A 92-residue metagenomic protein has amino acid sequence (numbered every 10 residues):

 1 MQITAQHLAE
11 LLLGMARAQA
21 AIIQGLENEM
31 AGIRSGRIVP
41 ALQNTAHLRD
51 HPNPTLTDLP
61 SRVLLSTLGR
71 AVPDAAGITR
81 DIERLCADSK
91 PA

Functional and structural regions predicted by a protein language model:
M1-H7, A41-A46: Short amphipathic alpha-helical segments and their helix-coil junctions
Q2-M30: Long amphipathic alpha-helical coiled-coil
T4, L8, A31-R34, N53-T57 (+1 more regions): Residue-level recognition of alpha-helical structural elements
G14-A18, V39, K90: N-terminal cationic amphipathic segment used for targeting or macromolecule association
Q19-T55: Amphipathic alpha-helical interaction modules
A41-A92: Low-complexity intrinsically disordered segments
